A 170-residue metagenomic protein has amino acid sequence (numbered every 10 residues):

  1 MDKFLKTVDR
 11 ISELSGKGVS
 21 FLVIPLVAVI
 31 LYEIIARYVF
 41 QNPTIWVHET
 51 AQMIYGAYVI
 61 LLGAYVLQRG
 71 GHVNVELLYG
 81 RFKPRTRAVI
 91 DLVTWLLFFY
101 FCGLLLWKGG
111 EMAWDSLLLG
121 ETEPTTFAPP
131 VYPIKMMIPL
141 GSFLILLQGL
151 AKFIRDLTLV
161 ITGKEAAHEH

Functional and structural regions predicted by a protein language model:
M1-H170: Alpha-helical transmembrane segments and membrane-interface helix-loop junctions in multi-pass membrane proteins
